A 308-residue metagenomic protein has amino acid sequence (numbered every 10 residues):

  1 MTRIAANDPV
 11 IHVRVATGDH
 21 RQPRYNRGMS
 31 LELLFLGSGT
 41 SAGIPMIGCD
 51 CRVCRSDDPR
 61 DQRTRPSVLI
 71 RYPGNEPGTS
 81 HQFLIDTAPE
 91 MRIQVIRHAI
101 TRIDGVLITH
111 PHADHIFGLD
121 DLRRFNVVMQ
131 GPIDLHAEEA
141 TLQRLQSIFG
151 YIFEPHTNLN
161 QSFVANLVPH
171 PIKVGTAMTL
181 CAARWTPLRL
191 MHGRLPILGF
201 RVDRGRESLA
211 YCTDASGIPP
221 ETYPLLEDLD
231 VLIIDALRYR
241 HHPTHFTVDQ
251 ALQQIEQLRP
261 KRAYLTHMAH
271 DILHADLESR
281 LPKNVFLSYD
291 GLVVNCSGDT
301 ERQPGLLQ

Functional and structural regions predicted by a protein language model:
M1, R102-T109, V202, E227-L237 (+2 more regions): A signal for specific C-terminal beta-sheet/loop modules enriched in small/flexible residues with GP/PG/PP motifs
T2-A6, A16-T17: Short linear motifs in low-complexity or flexible loops
P9, Y25-C212, E221, E278-L307: Binuclear metal-dependent hydrolase catalytic cores
T17-G18, D120, P224, H245: Alpha-helical transmembrane segments and their juxtamembrane interfaces
D19-Y25: Short, low-complexity segments with poor structural confidence in diverse proteins
S216-G298: Cap/insert and terminal regions of metallo-dependent hydrolase folds
